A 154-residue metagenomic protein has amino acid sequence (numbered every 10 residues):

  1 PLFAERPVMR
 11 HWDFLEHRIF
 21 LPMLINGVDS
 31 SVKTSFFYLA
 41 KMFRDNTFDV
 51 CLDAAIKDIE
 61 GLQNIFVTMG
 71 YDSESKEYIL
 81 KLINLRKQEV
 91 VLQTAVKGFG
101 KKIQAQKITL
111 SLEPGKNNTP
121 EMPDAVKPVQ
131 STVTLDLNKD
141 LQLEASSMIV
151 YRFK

Functional and structural regions predicted by a protein language model:
P1-M69: Aromatic/acidic polysaccharide-binding cleft in carbohydrate-active enzymes
R6-R10, E77-L80, M148-V150: Beta-sheet entry/capping signal
L15-L21, K87-V90, P114-N118: Flexible loop/turn segments at secondary-structure boundaries
G61-I65, Q88, T134-L137, A145: Residues that act as N-cap/strand-start positions at coil-to-secondary-structure junctions
Q63-K101, K107-L112: Carbohydrate-binding surface patches
V67-D72, T119-M122, F153: Preference for extracellular/luminal or secreted protein segments
F99-E144: Acidic, Ser/Thr/Pro-rich beta/coil linker or hinge segments at domain junctions
Q142-F153: Short Pro-Gly-centered flexible turn/kink motifs
